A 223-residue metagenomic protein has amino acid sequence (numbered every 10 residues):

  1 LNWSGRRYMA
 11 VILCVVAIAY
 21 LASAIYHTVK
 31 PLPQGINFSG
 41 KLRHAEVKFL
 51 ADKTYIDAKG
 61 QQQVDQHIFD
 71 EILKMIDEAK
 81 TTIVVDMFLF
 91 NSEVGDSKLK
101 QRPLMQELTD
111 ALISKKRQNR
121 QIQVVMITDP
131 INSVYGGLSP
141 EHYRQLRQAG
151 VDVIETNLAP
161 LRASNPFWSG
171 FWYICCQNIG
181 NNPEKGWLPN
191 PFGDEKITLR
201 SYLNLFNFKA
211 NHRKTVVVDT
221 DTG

Functional and structural regions predicted by a protein language model:
L1-R6: Short, Lys/Arg-rich N-terminal segment immediately upstream of the first membrane anchor
Y8-A24: Hydrophobic membrane-insertion alpha-helices, especially the h-region of bacterial N-terminal signal peptides
A24-G35: Aromatic-capped interface at the extracytoplasmic side of an N-terminal signal-anchor transmembrane helix
P33-D77, T82, F90-G223: HKD-type phospholipase D/PLD-like phosphodiesterase module
